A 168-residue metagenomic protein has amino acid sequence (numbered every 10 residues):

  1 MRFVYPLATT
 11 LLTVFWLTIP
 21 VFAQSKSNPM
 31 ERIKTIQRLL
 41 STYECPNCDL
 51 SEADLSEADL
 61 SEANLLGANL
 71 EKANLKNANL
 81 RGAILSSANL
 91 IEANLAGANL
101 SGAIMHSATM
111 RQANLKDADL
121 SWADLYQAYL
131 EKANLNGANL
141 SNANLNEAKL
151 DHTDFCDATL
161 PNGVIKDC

Functional and structural regions predicted by a protein language model:
M1-P6: Positively charged n-region of N-terminal signal peptides that target proteins for export
A8-T18: Bacterial N-terminal signal peptides
I19-A23: Sec/Tat signal peptide C-region and signal peptidase I cleavage site
Q24-C168: Tandem repeat scaffolds
